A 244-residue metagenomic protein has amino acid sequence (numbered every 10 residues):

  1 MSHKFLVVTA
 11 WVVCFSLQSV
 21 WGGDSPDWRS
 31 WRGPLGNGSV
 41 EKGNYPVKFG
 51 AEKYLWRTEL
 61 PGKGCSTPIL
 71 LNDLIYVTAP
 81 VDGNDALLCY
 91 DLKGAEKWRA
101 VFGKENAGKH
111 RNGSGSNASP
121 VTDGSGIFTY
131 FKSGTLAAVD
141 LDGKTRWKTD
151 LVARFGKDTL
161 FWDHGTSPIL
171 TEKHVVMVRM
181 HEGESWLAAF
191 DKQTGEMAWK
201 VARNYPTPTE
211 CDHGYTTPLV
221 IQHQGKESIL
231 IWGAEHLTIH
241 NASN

Functional and structural regions predicted by a protein language model:
M1-F5: Positively charged n-region of N-terminal signal peptides that target proteins for export
V7-Q18: Bacterial N-terminal signal peptides
W21-N244: Noncatalytic, solvent-exposed loop/strand surfaces of beta-propeller-type extracellular/periplasmic domains
